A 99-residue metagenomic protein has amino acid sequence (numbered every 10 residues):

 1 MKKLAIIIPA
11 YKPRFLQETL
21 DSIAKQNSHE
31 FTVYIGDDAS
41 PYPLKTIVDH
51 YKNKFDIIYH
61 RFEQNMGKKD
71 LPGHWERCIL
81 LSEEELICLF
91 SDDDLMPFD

Functional and structural regions predicted by a protein language model:
K3-I7, T32: Cell-envelope/extracellular polymer assembly enzymes that use nucleotide-activated donors
I8-A10, D37: Short beta-strand/turn micro-motifs composed of small residues that flank or help shape donor/cofactor-binding pockets
K12-K25: Short, well-formed alpha-helical segments that are part of the catalytic scaffolds of diverse glycosyltransferases
A24-R61: Acidic donor-binding segment of Leloir-type glycosyltransferases
Y42-P43, D94-D99: Acidic donor-binding/catalytic loop of UDP-sugar-dependent glycosyltransferases, especially processive GT2
E63-S82: Glycine-rich, basic loop-to-helix element that forms the pyrophosphate-binding segment of sugar-nucleotide handling
E84-L95: Short beta-strand-to-loop acidic/aromatic patch adjacent to the donor-nucleotide binding site
